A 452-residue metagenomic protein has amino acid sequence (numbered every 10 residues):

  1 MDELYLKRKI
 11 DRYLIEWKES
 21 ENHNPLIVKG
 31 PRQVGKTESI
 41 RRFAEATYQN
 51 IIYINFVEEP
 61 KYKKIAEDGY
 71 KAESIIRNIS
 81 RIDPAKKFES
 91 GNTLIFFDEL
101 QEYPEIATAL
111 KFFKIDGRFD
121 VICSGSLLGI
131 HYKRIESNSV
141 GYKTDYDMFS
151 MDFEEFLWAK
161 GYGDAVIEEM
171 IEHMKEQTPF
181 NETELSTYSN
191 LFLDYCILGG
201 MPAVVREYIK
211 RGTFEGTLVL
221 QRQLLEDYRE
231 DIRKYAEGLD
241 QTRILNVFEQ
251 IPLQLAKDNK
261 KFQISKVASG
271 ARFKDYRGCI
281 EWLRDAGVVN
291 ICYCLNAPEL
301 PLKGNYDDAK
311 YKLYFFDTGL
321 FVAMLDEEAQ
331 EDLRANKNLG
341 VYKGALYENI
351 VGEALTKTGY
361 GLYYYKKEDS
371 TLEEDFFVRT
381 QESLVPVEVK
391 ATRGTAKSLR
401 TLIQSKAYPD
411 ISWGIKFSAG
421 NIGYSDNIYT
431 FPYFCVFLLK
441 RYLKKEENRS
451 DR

Functional and structural regions predicted by a protein language model:
M1-W17: N-terminal pre-Walker A segment at the start of P-loop NTPase domains
K36: Conserved lysine of the Walker
S39, F43: Hydrophobic positions on the alpha1 helix immediately C-terminal to the Walker A/P-loop
E58-G91: Short glycine-rich substrate-engagement loop in P-loop NTPases that contacts/grips substrate
F96, D120-S126, D147: Structural recognition of the conserved hydrophobic beta-strand(s) that form the central parallel beta-sheet of P-loop
Y132-A256: Interdomain motor-coupling "hinge/lid" segment immediately C-terminal to the ATP-binding subdomain of NTP-driven enzymes
R206-E373, F377-Q381: Accessory nucleic acid-recognition modules appended to NTPase machines
G420-R452: Domain-level recognition of nuclease-like catalytic cores that cleave nucleotide substrates
